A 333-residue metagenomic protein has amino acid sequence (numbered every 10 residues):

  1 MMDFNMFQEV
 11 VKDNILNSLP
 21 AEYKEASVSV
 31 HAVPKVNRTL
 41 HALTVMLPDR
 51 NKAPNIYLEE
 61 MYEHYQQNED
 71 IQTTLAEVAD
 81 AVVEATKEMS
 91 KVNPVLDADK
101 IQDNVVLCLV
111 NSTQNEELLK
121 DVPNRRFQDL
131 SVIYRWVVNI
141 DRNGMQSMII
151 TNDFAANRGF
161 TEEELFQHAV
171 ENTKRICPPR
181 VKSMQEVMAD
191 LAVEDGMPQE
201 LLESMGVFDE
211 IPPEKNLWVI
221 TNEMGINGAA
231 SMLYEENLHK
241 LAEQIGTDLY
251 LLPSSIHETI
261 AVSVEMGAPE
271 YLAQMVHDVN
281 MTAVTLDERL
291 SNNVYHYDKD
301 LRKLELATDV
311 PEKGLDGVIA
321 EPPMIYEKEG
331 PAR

Functional and structural regions predicted by a protein language model:
M1-V36, H41: N-terminal alpha-helical "arm" segments
A26-V219: Charged, alpha-helical interface segments at or near domain boundaries
T221-I226, A230-S231: Long, intrinsically disordered, charge-dense linkers/tails
A229-A242: Short amphipathic alpha-helix segments
T247-L251: A short linear hydrophobic-aromatic micro-motif
S254-L290: C-terminal structured domain segments
D278-V279, A283-D298, R302-L304, V310-E312: Helix-rich interaction surfaces within compact, conserved domain-sized segments that mediate assembly or partner
K313-R333: Non-Sec secretion/translocation targeting segments of pathogen effectors
